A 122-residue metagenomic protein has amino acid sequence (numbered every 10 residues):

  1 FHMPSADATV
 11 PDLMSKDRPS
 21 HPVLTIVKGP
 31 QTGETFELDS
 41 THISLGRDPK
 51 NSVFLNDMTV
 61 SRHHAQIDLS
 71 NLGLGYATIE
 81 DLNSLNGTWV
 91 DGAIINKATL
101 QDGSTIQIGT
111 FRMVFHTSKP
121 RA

Functional and structural regions predicted by a protein language model:
F1-N56, L72-G73, K119-A122: Intrinsically disordered, low-complexity acidic Ser/Thr-rich regulatory segments
E34-T117: Forkhead-associated
